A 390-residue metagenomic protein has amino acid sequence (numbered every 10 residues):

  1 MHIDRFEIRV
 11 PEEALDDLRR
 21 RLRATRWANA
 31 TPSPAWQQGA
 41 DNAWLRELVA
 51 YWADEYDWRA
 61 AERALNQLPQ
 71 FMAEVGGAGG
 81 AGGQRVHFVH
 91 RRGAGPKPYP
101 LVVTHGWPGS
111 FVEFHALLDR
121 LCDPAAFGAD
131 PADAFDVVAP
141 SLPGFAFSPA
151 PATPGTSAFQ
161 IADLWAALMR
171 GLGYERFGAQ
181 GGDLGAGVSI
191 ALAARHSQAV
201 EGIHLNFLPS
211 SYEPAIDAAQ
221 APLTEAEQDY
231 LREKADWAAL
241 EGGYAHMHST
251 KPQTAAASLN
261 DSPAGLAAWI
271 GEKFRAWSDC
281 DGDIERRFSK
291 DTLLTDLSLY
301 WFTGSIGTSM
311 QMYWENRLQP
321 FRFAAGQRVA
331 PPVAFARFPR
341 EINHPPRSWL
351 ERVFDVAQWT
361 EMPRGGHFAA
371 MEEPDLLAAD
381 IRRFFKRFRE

Functional and structural regions predicted by a protein language model:
M1-D16, R21-L22, R26, A199-S298: Alpha/beta-hydrolase
A14-R92, K97, W301-G304, T308-F323: Non-catalytic accessory segments flanking enzyme active sites
P98-G106: Short beta-strand element of the alpha/beta-hydrolase
W107-D119: The serine-hydrolase catalytic nucleophile loop
R120, P124-F127, E175-L223: Conserved hydrolase catalytic core segment
A129, V138, L142-T156, I190 (+1 more regions): Glycine-rich "HGGG/HGxG" loop immediately N-terminal to the catalytic nucleophile of the alpha/beta-hydrolase
F159-F177, G187: Conserved acidic catalytic loop of the alpha/beta-hydrolase fold
H248-E390: C-terminal subdomain of alpha/beta-hydrolase-fold enzymes, centered on the catalytic histidine and its supporting
